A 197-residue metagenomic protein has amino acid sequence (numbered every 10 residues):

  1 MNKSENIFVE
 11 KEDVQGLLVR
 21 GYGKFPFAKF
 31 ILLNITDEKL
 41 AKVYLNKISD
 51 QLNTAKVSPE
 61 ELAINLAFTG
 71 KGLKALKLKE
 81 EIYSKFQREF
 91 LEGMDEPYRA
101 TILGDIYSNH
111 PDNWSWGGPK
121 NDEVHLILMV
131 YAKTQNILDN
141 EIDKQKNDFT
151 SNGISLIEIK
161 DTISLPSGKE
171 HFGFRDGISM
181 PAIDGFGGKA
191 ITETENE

Functional and structural regions predicted by a protein language model:
M1-E197: Long, low-complexity, Ser/Thr/Gly/Pro-rich intrinsically disordered segments that act as flexible linkers and assembly
